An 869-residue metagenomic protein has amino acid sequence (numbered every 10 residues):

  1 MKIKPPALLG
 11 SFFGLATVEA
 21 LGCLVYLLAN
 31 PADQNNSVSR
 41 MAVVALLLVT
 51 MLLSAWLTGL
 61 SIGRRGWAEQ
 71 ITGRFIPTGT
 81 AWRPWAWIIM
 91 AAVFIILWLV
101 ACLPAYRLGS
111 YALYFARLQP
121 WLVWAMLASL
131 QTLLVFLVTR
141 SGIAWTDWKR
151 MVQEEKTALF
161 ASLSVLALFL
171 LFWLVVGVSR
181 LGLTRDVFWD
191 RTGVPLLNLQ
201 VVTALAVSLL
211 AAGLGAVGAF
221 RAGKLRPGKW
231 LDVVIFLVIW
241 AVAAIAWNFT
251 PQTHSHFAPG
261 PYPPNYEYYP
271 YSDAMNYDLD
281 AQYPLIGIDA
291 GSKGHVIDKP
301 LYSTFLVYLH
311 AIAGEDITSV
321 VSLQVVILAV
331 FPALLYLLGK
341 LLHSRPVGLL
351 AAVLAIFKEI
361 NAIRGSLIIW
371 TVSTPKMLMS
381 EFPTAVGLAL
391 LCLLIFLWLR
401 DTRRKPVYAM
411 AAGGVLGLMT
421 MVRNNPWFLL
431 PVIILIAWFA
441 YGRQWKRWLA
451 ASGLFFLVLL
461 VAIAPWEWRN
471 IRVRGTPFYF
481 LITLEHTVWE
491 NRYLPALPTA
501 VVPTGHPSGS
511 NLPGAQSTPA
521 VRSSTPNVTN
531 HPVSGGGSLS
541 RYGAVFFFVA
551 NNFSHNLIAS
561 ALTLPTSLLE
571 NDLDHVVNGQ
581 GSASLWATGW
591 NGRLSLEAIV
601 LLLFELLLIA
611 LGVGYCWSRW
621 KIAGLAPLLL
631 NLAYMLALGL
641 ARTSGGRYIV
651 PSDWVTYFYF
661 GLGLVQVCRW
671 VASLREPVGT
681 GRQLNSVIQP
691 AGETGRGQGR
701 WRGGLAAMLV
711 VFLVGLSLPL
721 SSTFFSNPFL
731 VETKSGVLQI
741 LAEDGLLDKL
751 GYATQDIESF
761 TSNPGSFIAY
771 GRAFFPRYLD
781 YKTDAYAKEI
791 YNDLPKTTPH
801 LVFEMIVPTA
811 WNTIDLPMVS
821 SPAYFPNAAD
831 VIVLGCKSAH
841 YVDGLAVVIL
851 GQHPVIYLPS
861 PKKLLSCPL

Functional and structural regions predicted by a protein language model:
M1-G22, N36-L99, L113-S179, L183 (+2 more regions): Start-transfer (signal-anchor) and selected internal transmembrane alpha helices of multi-pass inner/ER membrane
F249-D280, A290-Y308, G314-T318, R474-F480: Extracytoplasmic catalytic/substrate-binding loops of multi-pass membrane glycan-assembly enzymes
F257, Y262-Y266, D273, P495-L611: Lumenal/periplasmic acceptor-binding loop at the mouth of the active site in multi-pass, GT-C-fold membrane enzymes
P284, P383-Y408, A437: Membrane-interface transmembrane helices that cradle and orient dolichyl/undecaprenyl
S319-L350, L390, L607-G614: Transmembrane-helix motifs of polytopic, lipid-linked glycan transferases
L335-W370, V386, R403, W620-L629: Transmembrane-helix signature of polytopic, membrane-embedded enzymes that assemble or transfer cell-envelope glycans
L394, Y408-R423, I433-L435, V458-A462: Membrane-interface alpha helices of multi-pass inner-membrane proteins
L429-L460, W468: Perimembrane helix-loop-helix junctions
